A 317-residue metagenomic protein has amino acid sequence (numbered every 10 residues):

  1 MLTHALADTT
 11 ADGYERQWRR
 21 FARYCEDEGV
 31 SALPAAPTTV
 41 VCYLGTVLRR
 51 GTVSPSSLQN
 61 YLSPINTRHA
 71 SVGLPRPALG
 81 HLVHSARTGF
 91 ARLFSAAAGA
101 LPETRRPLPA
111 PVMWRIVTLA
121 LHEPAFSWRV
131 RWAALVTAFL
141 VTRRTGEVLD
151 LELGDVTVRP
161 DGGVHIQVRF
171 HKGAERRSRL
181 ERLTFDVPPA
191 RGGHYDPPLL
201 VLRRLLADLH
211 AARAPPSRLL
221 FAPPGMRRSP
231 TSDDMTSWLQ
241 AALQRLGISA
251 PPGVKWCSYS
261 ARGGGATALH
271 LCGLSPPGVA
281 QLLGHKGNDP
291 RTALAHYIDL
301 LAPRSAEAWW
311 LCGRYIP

Functional and structural regions predicted by a protein language model:
M1-P317: Extended, non-catalytic subsegments within catalytic or DNA/protein-binding/adaptor domains
